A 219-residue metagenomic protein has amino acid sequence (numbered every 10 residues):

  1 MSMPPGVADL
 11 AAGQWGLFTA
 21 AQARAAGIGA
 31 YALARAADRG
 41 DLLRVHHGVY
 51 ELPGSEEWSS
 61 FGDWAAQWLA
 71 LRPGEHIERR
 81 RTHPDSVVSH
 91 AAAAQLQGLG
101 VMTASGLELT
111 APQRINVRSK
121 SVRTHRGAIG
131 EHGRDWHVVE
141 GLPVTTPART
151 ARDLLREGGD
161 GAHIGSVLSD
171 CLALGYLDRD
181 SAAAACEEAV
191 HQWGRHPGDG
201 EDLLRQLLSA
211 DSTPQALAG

Functional and structural regions predicted by a protein language model:
M1-G219: Short gly/ser-rich loop at a beta-strand->alpha-helix junction or flexible surface loop bordering the NTP-binding
